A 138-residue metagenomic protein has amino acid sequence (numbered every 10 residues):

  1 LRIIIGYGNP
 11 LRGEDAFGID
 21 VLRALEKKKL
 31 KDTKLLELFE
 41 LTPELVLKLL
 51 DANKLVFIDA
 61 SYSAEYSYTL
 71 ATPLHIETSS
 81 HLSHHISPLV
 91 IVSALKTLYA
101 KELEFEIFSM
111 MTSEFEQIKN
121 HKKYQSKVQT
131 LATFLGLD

Functional and structural regions predicted by a protein language model:
L1-D138: N-terminal catalytic or cofactor-binding beta/alpha core of small enzyme domains
